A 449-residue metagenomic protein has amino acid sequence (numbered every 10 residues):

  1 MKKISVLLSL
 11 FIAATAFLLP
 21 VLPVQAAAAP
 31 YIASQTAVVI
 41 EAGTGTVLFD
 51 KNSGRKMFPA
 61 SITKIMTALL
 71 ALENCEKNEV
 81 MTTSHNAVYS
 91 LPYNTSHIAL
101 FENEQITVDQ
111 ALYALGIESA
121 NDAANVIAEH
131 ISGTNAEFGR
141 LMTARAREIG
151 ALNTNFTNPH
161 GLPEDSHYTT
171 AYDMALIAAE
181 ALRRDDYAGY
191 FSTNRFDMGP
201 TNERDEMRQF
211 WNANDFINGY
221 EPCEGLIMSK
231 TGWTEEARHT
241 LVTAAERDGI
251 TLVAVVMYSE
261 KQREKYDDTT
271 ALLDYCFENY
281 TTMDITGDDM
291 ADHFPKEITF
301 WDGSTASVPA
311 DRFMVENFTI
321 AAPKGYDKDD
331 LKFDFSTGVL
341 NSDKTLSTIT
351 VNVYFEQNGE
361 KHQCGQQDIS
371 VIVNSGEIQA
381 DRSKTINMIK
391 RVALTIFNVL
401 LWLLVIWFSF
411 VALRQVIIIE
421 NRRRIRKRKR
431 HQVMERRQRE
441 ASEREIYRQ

Functional and structural regions predicted by a protein language model:
M1-I4, P59, V108, T385 (+1 more regions): Structural motif marking the loop-to-transmembrane transition
K2-Q25, I396-Q415: Sec-dependent N-terminal signal peptides of Gram-positive bacterial secreted proteins and lipoproteins
V21-Y172, L176-D185, G189-Y190: Active-site-adjacent loops and short helices of periplasmic peptidoglycan-processing enzymes
A26-A29, V38-V47, D368-M388, R436-R439 (+1 more regions): N-terminal, intrinsically disordered, polar/charged segments of Gram-positive cell-envelope systems that serve as
A151-L152, P163-Y168, Y172-W402, F410-I425: Domain-terminus/edge residues, biased toward the C-terminal soluble/receptor-binding domains of extracytoplasmic
I418-Q449: Cytoplasmic C-terminal tails of single-pass
